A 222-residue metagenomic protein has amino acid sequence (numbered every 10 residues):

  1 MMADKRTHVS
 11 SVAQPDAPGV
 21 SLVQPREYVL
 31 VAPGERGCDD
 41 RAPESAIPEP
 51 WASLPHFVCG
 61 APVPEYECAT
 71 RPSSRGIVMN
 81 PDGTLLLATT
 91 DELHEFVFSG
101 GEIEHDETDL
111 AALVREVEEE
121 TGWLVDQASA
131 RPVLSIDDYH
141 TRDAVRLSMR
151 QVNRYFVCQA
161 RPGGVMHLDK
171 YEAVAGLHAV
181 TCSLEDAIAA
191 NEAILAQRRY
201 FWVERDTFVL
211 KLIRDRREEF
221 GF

Functional and structural regions predicted by a protein language model:
V9, P15, G19-R75, P81: Acidic, metal-coordinating catalytic segment for phosphate/diphosphate chemistry, firing primarily on the Nudix
C68-T70, R146-V152, Y171-G176: A generic structural micro-feature
R71, D91-L93, F98, M149-N153: Short connector loops at helix/strand junctions that flank enzyme active sites, especially segments positioning acidic
N80-G83, Q159-G164, L184-E185: Short loop segments at secondary-structure junctions
N80-L124: Conserved Nudix-box catalytic region and its N-terminal flanking loop in Nudix hydrolases and closely related
L124-S135: A short coil-to-beta-strand element that immediately follows conserved catalytic motifs
D138-H167, V180: Active-site-adjacent beta-strand/loop module that shapes the phosphate/pyrophosphate-binding cleft
D169-F222: Nudix hydrolase/Nudix homology domain
